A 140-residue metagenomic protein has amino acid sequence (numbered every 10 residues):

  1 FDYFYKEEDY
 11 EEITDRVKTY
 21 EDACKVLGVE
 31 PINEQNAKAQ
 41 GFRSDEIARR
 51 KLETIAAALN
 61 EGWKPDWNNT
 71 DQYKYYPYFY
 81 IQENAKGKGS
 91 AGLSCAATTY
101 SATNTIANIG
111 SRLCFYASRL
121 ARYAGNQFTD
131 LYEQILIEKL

Functional and structural regions predicted by a protein language model:
F1-S44: Charge-rich, low-complexity N-terminal segments
T14-K18, F42-R50, Y116-R119, Y123: Alpha-helix boundary/N-cap detector
E21-C24, E53-A56, T129, E133: Generic detector of well-ordered alpha-helical segments enriched in charged/polar residues, highlighting helical
L27, N33-Y75: Acidic, glycine-rich loop-and-strand cores that form catalytic or ligand-binding grooves in diverse globular domains
E30, R43, K64, G89-S94 (+1 more regions): Compositionally biased, intrinsically disordered low-complexity regions
D71-G110: Short aromatic-glycine-(Arg/Gly/Cys) micro-motifs in beta-strand/loop hairpins
T99-L140: Short, compact, well-ordered microdomains
